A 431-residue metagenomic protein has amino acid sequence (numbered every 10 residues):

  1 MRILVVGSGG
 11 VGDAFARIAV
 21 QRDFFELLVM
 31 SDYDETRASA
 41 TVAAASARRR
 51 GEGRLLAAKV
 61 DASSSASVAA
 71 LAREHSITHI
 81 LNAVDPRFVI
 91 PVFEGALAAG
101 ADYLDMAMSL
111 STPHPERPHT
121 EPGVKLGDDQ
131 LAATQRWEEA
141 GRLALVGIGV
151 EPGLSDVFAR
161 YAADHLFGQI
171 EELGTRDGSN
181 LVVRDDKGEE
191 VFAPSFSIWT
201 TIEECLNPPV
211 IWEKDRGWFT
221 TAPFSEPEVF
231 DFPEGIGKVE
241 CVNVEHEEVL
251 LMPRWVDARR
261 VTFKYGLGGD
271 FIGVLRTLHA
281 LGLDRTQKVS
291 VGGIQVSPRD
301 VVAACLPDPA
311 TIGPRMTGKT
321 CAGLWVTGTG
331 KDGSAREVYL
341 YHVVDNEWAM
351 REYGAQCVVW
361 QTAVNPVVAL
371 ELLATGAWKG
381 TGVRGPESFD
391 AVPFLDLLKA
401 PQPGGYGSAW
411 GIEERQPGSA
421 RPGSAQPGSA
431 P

Functional and structural regions predicted by a protein language model:
I3-G7: Conserved N-terminal Rossmann-fold NAD(P)-binding element of oxidoreductases
G12-D13: N-terminal Rossmann-fold NAD(P) dinucleotide-binding loop
Y33-R37: Helix N-cap at the beta1-alpha1 junction of Rossmann-like dinucleotide-binding domains, i.e., the first residues
R48-S64: Rossmann-fold cofactor-recognition segment
V60-I77, V84, F88: Conserved Rossmann-fold cofactor-binding substructure of NAD(P)-dependent oxidoreductases
A72, T78-N82, A96, Y103-D105: N-terminal Rossmann-like NAD(P) cofactor-binding module of classical short-chain dehydrogenase/reductase
M106-R142: Rossmann-fold NAD(P)-binding glycine/threonine-rich loop
D164-P431: C-terminal catalytic/substrate-binding lobe primarily of soluble NAD(P)-dependent oxidoreductases
